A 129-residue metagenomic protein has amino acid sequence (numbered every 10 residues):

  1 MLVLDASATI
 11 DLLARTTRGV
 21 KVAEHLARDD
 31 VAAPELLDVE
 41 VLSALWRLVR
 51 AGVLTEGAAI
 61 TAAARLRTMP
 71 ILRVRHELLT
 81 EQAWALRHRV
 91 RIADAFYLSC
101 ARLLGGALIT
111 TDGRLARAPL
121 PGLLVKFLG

Functional and structural regions predicted by a protein language model:
M1, L98-G129: Acidic, PIN/NYN-like endoribonuclease modules and their adjacent C-terminal/linker elements
M1-L36, L48-T61, G113, P119: Short, well-structured N-terminal submotif of metal-dependent ribonuclease cores
I10-D11, S43, S99: A cross-family signal for key residues in well-ordered alpha-helices that form functional helical elements
H25, T68, V125-G129: Short hydrophobic/aromatic patches at helix-to-coil boundaries
V31, R50, T68-L72, H88 (+1 more regions): Generic secondary-structure signature for well-ordered alpha-helical cores
L42-P70, Q82-W84: Active-site-proximal, substrate-binding regions of enzyme catalytic domains and RNA-binding/basic surfaces
M69-T111: Active-site neighborhoods of divalent-metal-dependent phosphate/nucleic-acid chemistry enzymes
